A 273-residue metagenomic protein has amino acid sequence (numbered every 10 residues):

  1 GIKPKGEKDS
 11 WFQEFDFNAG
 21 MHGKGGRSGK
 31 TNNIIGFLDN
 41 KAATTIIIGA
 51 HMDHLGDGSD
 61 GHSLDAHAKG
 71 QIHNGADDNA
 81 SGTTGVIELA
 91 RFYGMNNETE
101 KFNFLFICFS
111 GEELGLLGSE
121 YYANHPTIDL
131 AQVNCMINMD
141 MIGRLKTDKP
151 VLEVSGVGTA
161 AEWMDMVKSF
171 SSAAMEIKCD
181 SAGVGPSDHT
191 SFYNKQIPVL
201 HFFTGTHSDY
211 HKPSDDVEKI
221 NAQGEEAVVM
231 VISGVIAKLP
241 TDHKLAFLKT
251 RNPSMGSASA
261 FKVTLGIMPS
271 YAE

Functional and structural regions predicted by a protein language model:
G1-D39: A non-catalytic alpha/beta surface segment that caps or lines the substrate-entry region of metallo-dependent hydrolase
G1-K5, G20, E88-E98, N124-I128 (+3 more regions): Sec-exported extracytoplasmic/periplasmic mature domains
G25-K30, L38-A43, E98-K101, G115 (+4 more regions): Extracellular/periplasmic catalytic domains that process cell-envelope and extracellular macromolecules
G36, I48-H54, G58-L116, V231-I232: Alpha-helical metal-binding/catalytic segments enriched in His/Glu/Asp
K41-A43, F109-H207, E218-E225: Metal-dependent peptidase/peptidase-like ectodomains
L55-L64, L145-D148, S208-K212: Short acidic/His/Gly/Ser-rich catalytic and metal-binding motifs that mark active-site loops of diverse hydrolases
S208-N252: His/Asp/Glu-rich mid-to-C-terminal helical/loop segments that flank catalytic regions of hydrolases
L245-A272: PDZ/PDZ-like peptide-tail recognition elements
